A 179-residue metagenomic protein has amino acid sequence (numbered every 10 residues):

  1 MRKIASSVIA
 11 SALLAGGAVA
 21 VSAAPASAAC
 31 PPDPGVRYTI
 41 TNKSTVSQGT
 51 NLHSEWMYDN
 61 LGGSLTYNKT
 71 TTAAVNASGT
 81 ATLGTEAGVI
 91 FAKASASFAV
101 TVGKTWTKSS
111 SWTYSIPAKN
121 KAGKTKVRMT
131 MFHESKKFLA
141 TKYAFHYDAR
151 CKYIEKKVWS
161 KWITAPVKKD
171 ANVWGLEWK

Functional and structural regions predicted by a protein language model:
M1-M57: N-terminal prepro-regions of secreted/extracellular proteins
A15-G17, P34-Y38, A77-A87, F138: Hydrophobic alpha-helical membrane segments, chiefly transmembrane helices and signal peptide h-regions, characterized
V21, A74, S78-T80, Y143-F145: Residue-level signal for mature regions of secreted extracellular proteins and peptides
G49, W56-T70, K119-M129: Solvent-exposed, conformationally flexible loop/turn segments
D59-G63, G84-F91, Y147-S160: Flexible coil/linker segments and helix-coil junctions enriched in charged and small residues
G63-N120: Membrane-insertion modules used to breach or fuse lipid bilayers
G103-V158: Membrane pore-forming effector domains from diverse proteins
F145-K179: Extracellularly exposed regions in secreted/surface proteins, prominently low-complexity, repeat-rich
